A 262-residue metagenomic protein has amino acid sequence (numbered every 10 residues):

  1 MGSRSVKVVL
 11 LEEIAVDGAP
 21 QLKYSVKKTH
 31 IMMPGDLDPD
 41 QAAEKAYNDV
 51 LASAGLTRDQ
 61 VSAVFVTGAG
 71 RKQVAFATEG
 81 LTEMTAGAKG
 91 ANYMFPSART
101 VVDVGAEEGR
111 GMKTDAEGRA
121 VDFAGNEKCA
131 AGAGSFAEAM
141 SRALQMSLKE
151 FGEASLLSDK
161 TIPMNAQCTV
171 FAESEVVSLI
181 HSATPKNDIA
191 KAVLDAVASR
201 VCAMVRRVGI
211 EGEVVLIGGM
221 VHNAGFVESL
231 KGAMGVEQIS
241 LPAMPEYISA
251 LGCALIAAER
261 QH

Functional and structural regions predicted by a protein language model:
M1-Q41, A120-F123, E127-K128: Short glycine-rich, Thr/Ser-proximal phosphate-binding strand/loop in the N-terminal lobe of ATP-dependent enzymes
G2-S5, A69, I210-A233, P245-Y247: Glycine-rich phosphate-binding loops at beta-strand->alpha-helix junctions
T29-G35, A52-T85, V121: Short beta-strand-loop/turn "lid" adjacent to the catalytic site in phosphate-handling enzymes
I31, E83-L144, E259: Glycine-rich phosphate-binding loop of actin/hexokinase-like ATP-binding domains
E83-M84, K231-L251: Conserved phosphate-binding/catalytic loops in two-lobed NTP-binding clefts
A131, E138, R142, M146-S182: Conserved ATP-utilizing enzyme core subdomain
G134-E138, P242-H262: Glycine-rich phosphate-binding/hydrolytic loop that grips phosphoryl groups
A172-V205, E246: Adenine-nucleotide phosphate-binding core of ATP-dependent small-molecule kinases
